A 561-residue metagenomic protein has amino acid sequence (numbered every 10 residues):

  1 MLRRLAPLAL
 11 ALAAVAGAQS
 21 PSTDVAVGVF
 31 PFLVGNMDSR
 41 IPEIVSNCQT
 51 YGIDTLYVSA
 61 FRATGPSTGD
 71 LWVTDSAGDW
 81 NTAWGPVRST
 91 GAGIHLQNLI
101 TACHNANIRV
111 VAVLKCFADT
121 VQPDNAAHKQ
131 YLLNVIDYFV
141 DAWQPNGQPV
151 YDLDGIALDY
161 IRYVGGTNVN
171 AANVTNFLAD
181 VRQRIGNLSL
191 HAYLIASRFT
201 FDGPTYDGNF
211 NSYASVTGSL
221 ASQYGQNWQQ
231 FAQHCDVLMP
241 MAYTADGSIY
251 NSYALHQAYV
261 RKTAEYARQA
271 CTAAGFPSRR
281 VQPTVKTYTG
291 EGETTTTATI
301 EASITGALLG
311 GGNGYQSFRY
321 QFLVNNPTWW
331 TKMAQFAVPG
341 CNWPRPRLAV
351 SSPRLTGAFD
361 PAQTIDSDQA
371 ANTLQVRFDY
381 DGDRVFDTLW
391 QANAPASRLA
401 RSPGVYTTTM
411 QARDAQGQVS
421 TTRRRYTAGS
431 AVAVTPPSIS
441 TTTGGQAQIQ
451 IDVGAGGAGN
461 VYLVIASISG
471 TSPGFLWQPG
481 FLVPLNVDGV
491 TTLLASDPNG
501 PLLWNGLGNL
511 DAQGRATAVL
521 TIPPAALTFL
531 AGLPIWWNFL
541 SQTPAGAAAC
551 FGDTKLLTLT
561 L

Functional and structural regions predicted by a protein language model:
Q19-I44, C48, S59: Boundary/entry segment of secreted carbohydrate-active catalytic domains
V27-F30, R109-T120, V174-Q223, F276-G290: Aromatic-lined carbohydrate-recognition surfaces of secreted/lumenal glycan-active proteins
R40-P66, A142-W143, P149-G155, V237 (+1 more regions): Catalytic domains of carbohydrate-active enzymes, especially glycoside hydrolases
T64-G65, D154-V164, F210-Q257, F318-L323: Aromatic- and acid-rich polysaccharide-binding/catalytic face of secreted or lumenal carbohydrate-active enzymes
L132-N170, Q316: Active-site groove signature of glycoside hydrolases
C235-I249, A270, A274-C341: Substrate-binding cleft of secreted/luminal carbohydrate-active enzymes
C341-S430: Extracellular/lumenal mature domains of secreted and surface-exposed proteins
S430-L561: Residue-level hotspots within well-ordered secondary structure
